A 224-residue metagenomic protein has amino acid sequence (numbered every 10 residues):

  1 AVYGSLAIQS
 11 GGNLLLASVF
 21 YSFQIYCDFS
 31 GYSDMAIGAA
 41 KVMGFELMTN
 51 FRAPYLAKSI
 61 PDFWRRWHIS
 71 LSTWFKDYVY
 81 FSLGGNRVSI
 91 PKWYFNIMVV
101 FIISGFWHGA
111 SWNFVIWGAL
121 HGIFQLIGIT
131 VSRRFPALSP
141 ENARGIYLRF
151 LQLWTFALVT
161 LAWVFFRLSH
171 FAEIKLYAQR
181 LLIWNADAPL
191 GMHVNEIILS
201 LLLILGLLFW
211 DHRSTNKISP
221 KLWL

Functional and structural regions predicted by a protein language model:
A1-L203, H212-L224: Membrane-embedded transmembrane alpha-helical bundles that form the catalytic cores of multi-pass lipid-modifying
